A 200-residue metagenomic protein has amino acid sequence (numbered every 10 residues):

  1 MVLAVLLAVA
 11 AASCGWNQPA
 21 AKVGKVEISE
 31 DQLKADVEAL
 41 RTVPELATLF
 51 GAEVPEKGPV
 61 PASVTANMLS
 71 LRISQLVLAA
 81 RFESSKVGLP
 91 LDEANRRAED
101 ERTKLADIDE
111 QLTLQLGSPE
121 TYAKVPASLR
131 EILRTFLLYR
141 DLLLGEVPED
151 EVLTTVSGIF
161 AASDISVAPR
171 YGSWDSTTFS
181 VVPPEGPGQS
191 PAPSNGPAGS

Functional and structural regions predicted by a protein language model:
M1-S63, T154-S200: Short, low-structural-confidence N-terminal segments
A10-S13, R81, D141: Hydrophobic membrane-targeting alpha-helices
W16-V125: N-terminal targeting/tethering segments
E93-E110, E149-G172: Short, mixed-charge aromatic SLiMs
E110-G145, E149-L153, R170, P184-S200: Proteostasis/folding factors centered on peptidyl-prolyl cis-trans isomerases
